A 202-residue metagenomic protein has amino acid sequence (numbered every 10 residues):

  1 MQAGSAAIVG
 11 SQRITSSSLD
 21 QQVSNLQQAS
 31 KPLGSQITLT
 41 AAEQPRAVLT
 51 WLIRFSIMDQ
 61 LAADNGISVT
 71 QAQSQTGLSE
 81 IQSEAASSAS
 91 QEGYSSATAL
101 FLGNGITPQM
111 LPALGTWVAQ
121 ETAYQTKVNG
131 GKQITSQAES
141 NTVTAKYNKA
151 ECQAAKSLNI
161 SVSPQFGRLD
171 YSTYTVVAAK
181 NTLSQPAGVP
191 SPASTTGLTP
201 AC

Functional and structural regions predicted by a protein language model:
M1-E43, K149-C202: Short, low-structural-confidence N-terminal segments
Q2-Q109: N-terminal targeting/tethering segments
T15, G93, Q120, V143-Y147: Alpha-helical structural motif
R54, E92, T142-T144, A187-L198: Secretory-pathway extracellular proteins and peptide precursors enriched for disulfide-bonded cysteines
Q71-Q82, T107-W117, D170-G188, P200-A201: Hydrophobic transmembrane alpha-helix bundles
L100-L111, T116, Q120-N129: Extracytoplasmic segments of membrane-associated envelope/inner-membrane machinery
P108, Q125, N129-I160: Acidic/polar surface patches and capping/hinge elements
